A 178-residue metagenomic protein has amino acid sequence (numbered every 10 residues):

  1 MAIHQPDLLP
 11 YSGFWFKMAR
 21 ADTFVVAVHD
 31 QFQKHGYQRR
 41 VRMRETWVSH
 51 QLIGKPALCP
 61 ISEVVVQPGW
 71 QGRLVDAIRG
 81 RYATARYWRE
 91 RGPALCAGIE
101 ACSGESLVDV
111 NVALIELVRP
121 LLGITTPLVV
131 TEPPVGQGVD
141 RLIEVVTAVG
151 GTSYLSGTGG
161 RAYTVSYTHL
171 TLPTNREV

Functional and structural regions predicted by a protein language model:
M1-S103, L107-L122, A162: Non-catalytic alpha/beta scaffold blocks inside enzyme catalytic domains
P6-D7, P134, T158: Structured beta->alpha junctions
G13-F14, R141, G150: Short, hydrophobic/aromatic alpha-helical segments in well-folded domains
A19, T23, E116-L128, E132 (+1 more regions): Catalytic cores of PAPS-dependent sulfotransferases and nucleotide-sugar/CMP/GDP-dependent glycosyltransferases
L107, A113, I124-V145, T164-V165: Conserved nucleotide-cofactor-binding alpha/beta core module
V149-S166: Acidic, metal-binding active-site segment of PIN/NYN-like and related structure-specific nucleases
T168-T174: Conserved small/polar residues in nucleotide/adenosyl-binding loops
